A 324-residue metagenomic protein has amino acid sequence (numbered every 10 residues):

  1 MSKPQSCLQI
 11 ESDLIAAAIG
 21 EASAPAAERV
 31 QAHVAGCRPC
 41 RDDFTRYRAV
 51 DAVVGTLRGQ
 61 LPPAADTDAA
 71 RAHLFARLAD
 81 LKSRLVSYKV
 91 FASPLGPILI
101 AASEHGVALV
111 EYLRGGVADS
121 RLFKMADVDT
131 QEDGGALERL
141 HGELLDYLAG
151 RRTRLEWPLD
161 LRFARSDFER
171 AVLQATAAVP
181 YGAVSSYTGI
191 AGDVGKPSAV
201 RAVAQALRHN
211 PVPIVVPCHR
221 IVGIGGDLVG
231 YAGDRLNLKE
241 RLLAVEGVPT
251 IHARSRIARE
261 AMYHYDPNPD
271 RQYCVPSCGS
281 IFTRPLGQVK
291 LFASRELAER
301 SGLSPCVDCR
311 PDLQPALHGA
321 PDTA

Functional and structural regions predicted by a protein language model:
M1-S198, R241-A324: Basic nucleic-acid-binding alpha-helical/helix-turn surface characteristic of O6-alkylguanine DNA
D51-L57, P211-I214, G225-Y231: Short alpha-helical linear motifs
R58-G59, A204, C218-R220, Y231-A232: Short alpha-helix boundary/capping motifs
A65-A70, R220-L242: Intrinsically disordered, low-complexity basic tails/linkers immediately adjacent to helix-turn-helix/homeobox/MYB/SANT
P180-Y181, P211-P217: Short, proline-centered helix/strand-breaking motifs
A199-P213: Regulatory, non-catalytic segments
H209-I214, P315-G319: Short, solvent-exposed alpha-helical "recognition" segments
I214-V222, D322-T323: Short Lys/Arg-enriched helix C-cap and helix-to-coil transition segments that create basic nucleic-acid-contact patches
